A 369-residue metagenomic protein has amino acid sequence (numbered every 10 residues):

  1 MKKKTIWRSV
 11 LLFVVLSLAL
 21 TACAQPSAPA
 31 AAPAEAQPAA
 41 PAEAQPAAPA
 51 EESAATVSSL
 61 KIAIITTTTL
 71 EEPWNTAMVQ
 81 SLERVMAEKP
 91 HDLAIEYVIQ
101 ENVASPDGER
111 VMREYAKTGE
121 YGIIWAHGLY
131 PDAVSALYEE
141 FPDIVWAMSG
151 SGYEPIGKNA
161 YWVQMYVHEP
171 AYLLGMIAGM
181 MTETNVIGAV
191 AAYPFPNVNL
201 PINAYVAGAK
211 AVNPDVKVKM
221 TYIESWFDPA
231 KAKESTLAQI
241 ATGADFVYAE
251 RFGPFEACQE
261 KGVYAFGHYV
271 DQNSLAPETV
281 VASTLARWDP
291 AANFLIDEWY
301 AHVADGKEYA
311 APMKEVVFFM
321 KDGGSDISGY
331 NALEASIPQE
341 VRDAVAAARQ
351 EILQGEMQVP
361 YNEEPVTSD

Functional and structural regions predicted by a protein language model:
K2-V10: Bacterial N-terminal signal peptides that target proteins for export
L11-L16: Hydrophobic helical h-region of N-terminal Sec-dependent signal peptides in bacterial secretory/periplasmic proteins
L18-A22: C-terminal motif of bacterial Sec signal peptides marking the signal peptidase cleavage site
Q25-A28, A32-D369: A residue-level marker of the well-folded mature domains of exported/periplasmic proteins
